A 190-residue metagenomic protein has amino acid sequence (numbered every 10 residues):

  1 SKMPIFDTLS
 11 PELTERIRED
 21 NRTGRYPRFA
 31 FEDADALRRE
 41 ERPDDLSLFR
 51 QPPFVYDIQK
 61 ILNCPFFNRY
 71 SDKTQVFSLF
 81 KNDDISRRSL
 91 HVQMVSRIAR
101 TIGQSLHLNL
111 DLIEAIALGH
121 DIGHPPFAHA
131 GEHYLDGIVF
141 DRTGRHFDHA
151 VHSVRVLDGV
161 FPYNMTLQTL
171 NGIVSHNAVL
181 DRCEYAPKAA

Functional and structural regions predicted by a protein language model:
K2-L46, C64-N68, R97, S105 (+1 more regions): Sequence-structural signature of the catalytic-core scaffold of metal-dependent phosphohydrolases that act on
D35, D72-F77, L108-I113, A130-H133: Short amphipathic alpha-helical segments, especially helix-boundary/capping motifs
R42-F49, P53-N63, N68-L90, L180 (+1 more regions): Active-site flanking loop/helix segments enriched in acidic
P53, R87, H91-M94, L110 (+3 more regions): Generic, well-ordered alpha-helical segments
V55-Y56, L106-G119, T166-I173: Alpha-helical scaffolds flanking conserved acidic
K81-L112: Alpha-helical phosphate/pyrophosphate-handling elements in metalloenzyme active cores
N82-L90, G119-P126, D141-G144: Short coil/turn segments at secondary-structure boundaries
